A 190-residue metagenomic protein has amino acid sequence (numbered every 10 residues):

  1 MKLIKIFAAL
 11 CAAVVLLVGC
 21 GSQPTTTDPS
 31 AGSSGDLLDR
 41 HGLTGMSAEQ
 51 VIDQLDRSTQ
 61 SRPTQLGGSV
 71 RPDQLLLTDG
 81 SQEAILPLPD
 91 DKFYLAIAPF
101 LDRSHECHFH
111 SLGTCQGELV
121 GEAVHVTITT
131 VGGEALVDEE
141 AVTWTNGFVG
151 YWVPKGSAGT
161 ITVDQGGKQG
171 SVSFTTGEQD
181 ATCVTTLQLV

Functional and structural regions predicted by a protein language model:
M1-L10: Bacterial N-terminal signal peptides that target proteins for export
L16-G19: C-terminal motif of bacterial Sec signal peptides marking the signal peptidase cleavage site
G21-P24: Bacterial signal peptide processing site
A84-L88, F93-P99, E178-V190: Extracellular beta-sheet/turn segments enriched in Thr/Pro/Gly and aliphatic residues
D91-A135: Mature extracytoplasmic domains of secretory-pathway proteins
G133-N146: Short, acidic Ser/Thr/Gly-rich low-complexity loop/linker segments typical of extracellular and cell-surface proteins
T143-Y151, I161: Glycine-centered loop-to-beta-strand initiation motif
S157-Q165: A short, solvent-exposed beta-strand micro-motif common in secreted/extracellular proteins
